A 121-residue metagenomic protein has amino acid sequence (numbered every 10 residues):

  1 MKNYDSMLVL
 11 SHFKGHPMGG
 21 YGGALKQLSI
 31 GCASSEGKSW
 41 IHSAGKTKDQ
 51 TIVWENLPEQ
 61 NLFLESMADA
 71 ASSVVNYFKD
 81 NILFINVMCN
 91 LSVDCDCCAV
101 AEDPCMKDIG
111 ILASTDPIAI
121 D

Functional and structural regions predicted by a protein language model:
M1-D121: Extended, low-polarity segments enriched in aliphatic/aromatic residues
